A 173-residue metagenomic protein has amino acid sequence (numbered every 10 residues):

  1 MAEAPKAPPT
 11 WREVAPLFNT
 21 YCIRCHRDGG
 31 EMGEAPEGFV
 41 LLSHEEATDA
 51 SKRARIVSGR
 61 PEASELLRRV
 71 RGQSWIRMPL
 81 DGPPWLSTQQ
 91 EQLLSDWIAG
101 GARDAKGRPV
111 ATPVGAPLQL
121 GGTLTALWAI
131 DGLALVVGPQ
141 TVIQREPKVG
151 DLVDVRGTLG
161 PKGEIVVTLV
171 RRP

Functional and structural regions predicted by a protein language model:
M1-L118: Aromatic- and Gly/Pro-enriched helix-to-coil junctions and flexible linker segments
T10, S64, A126-L127, G138: Alpha-helix initiation/capping motif
A50, S87, G138-E146: A short local loop/turn or secondary-structure capping micro-motif enriched for an aromatic residue
A99-D131, Q140-P173: Short, flexible, surface-exposed loop segments at domain boundaries
